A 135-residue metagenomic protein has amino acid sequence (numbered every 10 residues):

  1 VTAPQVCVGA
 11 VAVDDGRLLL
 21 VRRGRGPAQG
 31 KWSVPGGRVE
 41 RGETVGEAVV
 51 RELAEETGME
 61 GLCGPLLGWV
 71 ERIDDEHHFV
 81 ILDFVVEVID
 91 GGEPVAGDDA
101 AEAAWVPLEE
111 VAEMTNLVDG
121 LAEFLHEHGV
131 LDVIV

Functional and structural regions predicted by a protein language model:
V1-L18, R38, W69: Conserved N-terminal beta-strand and adjoining loop/helix that marks the start of the Nudix/MutT-like hydrolase domain
V1-P4, L131-V135: Short, low-complexity, intrinsically disordered N-terminal peptides in bacterial proteins
T2, A10-V11, G24, E76 (+1 more regions): Short secondary-structure boundary/capping segments
C7, S33, D83-V85: Conserved beta-strand segments that form the floor/walls of ligand-binding pockets within enzyme and binding domains
A12-D14, R22, V88: Residue-level signal for short segments within beta-strands and strand-turn junctions of well-structured beta-sheet
R17-E55: Conserved Nudix-box catalytic region and its N-terminal flanking loop in Nudix hydrolases and closely related
V39-L62, V70-F124, V135: Unchanged
